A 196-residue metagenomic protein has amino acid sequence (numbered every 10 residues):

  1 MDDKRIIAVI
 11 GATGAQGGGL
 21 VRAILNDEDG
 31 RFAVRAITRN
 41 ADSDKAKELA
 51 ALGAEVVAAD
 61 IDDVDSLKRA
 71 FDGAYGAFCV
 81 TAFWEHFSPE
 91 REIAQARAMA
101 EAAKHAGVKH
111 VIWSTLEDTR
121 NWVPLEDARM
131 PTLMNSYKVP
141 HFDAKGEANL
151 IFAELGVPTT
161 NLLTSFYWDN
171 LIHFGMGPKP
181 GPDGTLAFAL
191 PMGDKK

Functional and structural regions predicted by a protein language model:
D2-K47, D62-D72, G76-I93, E101-I112 (+1 more regions): Oxidoreductase cofactor-interface core, primarily capturing Rossmann-like NAD(P)-dependent enzymes
L49-D63: Rossmann-fold cofactor-recognition segment
